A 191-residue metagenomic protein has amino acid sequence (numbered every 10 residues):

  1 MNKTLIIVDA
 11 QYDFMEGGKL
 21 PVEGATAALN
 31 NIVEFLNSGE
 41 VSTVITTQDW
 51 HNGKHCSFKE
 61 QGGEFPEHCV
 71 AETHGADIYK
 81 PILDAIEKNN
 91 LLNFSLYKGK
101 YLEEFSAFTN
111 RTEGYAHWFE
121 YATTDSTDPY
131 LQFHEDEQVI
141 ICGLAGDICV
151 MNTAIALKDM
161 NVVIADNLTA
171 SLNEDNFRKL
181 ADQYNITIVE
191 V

Functional and structural regions predicted by a protein language model:
N2-I6, Q11-D13, G18, A27-T43 (+3 more regions): Active-site-adjacent betaalpha module
E23: Substrate/cofactor-recognition hotspot
Q48: Catalytic-core segment of enzymes that process non-peptidic bonds
